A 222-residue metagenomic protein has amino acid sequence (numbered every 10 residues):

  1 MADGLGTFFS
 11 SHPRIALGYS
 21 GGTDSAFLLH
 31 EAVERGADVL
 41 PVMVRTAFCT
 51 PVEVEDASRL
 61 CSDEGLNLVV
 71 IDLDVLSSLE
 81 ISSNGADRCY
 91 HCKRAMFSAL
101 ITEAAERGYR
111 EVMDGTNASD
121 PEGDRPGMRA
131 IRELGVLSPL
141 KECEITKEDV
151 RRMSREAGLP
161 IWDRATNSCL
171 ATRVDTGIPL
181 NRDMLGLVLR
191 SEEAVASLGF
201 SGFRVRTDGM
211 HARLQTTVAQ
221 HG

Functional and structural regions predicted by a protein language model:
M1-E156, S197, A212: ATP-dependent adenylation/nucleotidyltransferase module used to activate substrates
G18, C169, Q215: Conserved beta-strand segments that form the floor/walls of ligand-binding pockets within enzyme and binding domains
S138-E144, P160, G177-M184: Short, surface-exposed loop/turn motifs that are enriched in glycine and acidic residues and include a nearby proline
T146-K147, R151-R152, L159-S168, S201-F203: Short, structured loop/turn "capping" segments at alpha-beta junctions
R164-R182: Conserved acidic, metal-coordinating active-site core of Asp-based, Mg2+-dependent phosphoryl-transfer enzymes
R182-G202: Short amphipathic alpha-helix segments
F200, R206-H211: Strongly charged, low-complexity linkers/loops
G209-G222: A short interface-forming secondary-structure element
